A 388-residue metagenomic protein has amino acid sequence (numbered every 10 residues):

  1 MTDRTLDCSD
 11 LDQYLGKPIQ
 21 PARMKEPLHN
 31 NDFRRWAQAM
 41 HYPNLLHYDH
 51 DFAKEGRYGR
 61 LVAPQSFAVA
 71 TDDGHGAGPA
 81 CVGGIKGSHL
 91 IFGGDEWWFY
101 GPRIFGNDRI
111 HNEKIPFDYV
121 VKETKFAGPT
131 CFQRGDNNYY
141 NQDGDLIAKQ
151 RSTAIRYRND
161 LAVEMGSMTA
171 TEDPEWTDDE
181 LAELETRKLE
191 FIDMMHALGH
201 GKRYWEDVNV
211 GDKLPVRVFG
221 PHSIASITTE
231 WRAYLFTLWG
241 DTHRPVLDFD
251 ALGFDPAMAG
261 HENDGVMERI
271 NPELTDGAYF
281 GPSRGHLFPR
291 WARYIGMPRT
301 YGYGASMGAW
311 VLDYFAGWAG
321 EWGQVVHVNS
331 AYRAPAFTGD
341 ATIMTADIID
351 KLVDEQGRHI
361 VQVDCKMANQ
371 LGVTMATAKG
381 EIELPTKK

Functional and structural regions predicted by a protein language model:
M1-Y14, P18, G93-V210, V216 (+3 more regions): HotDog/MaoC-like acyl-thioester-processing domains
T2-G94, L161-W322, K387: Hot-dog-fold acyl-thioester-processing enzymes
A319-V325, V353-E355: Phosphate-handling active-site elements
V326-A331: Long, charged, glycine-rich C-terminal linkers/tails
